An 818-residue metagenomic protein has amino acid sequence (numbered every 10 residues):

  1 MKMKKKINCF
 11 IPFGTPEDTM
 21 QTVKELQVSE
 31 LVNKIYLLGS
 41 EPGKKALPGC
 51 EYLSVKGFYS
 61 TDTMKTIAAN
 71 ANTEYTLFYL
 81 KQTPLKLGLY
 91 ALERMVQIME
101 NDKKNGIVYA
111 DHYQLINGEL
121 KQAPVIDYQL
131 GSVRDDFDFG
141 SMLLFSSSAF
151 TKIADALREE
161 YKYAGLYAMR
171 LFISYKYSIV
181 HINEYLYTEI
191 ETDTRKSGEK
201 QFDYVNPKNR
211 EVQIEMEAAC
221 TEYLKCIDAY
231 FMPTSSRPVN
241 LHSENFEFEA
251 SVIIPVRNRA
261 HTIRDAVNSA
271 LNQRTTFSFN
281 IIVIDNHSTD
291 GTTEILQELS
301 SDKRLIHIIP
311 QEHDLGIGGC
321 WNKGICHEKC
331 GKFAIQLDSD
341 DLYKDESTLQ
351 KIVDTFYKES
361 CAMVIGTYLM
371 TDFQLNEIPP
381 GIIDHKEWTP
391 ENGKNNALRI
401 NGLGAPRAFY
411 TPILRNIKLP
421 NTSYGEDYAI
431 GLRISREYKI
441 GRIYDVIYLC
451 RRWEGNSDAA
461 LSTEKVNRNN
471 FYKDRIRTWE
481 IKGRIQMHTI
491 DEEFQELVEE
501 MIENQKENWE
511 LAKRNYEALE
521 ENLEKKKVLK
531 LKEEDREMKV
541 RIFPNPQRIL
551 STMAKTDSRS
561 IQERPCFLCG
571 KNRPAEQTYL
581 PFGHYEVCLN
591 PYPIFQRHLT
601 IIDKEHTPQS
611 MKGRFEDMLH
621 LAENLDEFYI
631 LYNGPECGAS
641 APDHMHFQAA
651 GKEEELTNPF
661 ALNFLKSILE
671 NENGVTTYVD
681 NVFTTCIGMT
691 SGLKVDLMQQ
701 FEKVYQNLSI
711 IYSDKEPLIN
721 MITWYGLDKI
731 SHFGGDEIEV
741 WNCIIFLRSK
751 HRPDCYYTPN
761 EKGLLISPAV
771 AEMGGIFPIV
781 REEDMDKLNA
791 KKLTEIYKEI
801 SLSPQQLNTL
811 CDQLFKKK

Functional and structural regions predicted by a protein language model:
I7-D18, S29, A250-T262, A266 (+2 more regions): A conserved hydrophobic helix/loop-capping motif in glycosyltransferases and polysaccharide synthases
T22-N33, N268-S278: Short, acidic, metal-binding catalytic loop of nucleotide-sugar glycosyltransferases
G39-K45, D285-E294, H313: A conserved acidic beta->alpha catalytic loop
K56-A71, Q311-K329: Glycine-rich, basic loop-to-helix element that forms the pyrophosphate-binding segment of sugar-nucleotide handling
L89-Q122, S347-P380: Conserved donor NDP-sugar-binding/catalytic core segment of glycosyltransferases
N117-S141, P380-I400: Short, flexible, basic/aromatic active-site loop/helix in glycosyltransferases
E160-M169, S423-I430: Acidic donor-binding loop at a coil-to-helix junction in glycosyltransferase catalytic cores that engages
M487-D617, P635, S640, K652-M689 (+1 more regions): Active-site microenvironments that recognize anionic phosphate/pyrophosphate groups
